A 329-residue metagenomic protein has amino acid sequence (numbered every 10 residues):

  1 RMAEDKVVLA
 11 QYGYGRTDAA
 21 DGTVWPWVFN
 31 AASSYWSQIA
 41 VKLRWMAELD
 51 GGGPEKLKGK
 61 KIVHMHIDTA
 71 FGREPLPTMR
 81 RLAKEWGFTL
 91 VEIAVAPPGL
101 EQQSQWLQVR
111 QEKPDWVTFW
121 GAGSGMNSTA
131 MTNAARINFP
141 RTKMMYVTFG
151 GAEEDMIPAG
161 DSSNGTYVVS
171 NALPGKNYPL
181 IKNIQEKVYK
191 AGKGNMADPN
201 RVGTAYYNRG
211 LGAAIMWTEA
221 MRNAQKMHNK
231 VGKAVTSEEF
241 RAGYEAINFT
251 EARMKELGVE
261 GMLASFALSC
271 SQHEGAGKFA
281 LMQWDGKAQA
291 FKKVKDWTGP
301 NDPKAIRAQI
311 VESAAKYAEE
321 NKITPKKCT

Functional and structural regions predicted by a protein language model:
R1, Q11-A19, Q38-I39, F119-S128 (+3 more regions): Ligand-binding clamshell of periplasmic/extracellular solute-binding protein-like
R1-A3, V8-A10, H64-I67: Mobile, glycine-rich extracellular loop/lid and propeptide segments that shape or gate substrate/ligand access
A3-V7, A47-G51, R80-F88, R110-P114 (+5 more regions): Sec-exported extracytoplasmic/periplasmic mature domains
L9-Q11, R16-A20, P98, P140-P158 (+2 more regions): Venus flytrap/periplasmic-binding-protein-like
T17-D18, P26-F139, G175-P179: Extracellular/periplasmic Venus flytrap/periplasmic-binding protein
W25, N133-A214: Extracellular/periplasmic periplasmic-binding protein-like sensory domains
G194-Y207, T218-V294: Segments of small-molecule ligand-sensing domains
A242-A252, W284-T329: Conserved C-terminal helix/tail region of periplasmic/extracytoplasmic solute-binding proteins
